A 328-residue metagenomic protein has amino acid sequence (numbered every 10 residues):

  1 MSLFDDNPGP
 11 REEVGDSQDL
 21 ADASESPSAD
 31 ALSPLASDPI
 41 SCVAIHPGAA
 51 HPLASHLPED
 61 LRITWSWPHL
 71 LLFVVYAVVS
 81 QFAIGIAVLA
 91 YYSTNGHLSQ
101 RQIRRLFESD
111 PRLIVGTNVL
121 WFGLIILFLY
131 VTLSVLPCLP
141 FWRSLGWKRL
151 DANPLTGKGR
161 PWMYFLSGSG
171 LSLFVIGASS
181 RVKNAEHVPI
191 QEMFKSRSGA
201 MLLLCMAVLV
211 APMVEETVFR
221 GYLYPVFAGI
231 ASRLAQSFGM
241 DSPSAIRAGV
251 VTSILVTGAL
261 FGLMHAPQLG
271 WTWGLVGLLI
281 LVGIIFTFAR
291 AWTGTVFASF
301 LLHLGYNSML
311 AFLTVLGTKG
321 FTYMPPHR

Functional and structural regions predicted by a protein language model:
M1-G159, L173-S180, G305-R328: N-terminal, membrane-interfacial amphipathic/helix-forming hydrophobic leader that caps and precedes the first
W65-F73, D110, I114-N118, F122 (+5 more regions): Residue-level signature of transmembrane alpha-helical entry/exit and packing/kink sites in multi-pass membrane
F82, S172-R328: Transmembrane helix-loop-helix hairpins at the membrane interface of multi-pass integral membrane proteins
L155-S167, L171, A211: Alpha-helical transmembrane segments of multi-pass membrane proteins
